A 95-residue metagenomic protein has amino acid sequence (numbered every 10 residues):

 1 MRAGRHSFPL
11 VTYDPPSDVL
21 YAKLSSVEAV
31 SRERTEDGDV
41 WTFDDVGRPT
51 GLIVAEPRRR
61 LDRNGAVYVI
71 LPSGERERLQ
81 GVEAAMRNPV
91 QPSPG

Functional and structural regions predicted by a protein language model:
M1-G95: Small, basic N-terminal interaction modules of short regulatory proteins
